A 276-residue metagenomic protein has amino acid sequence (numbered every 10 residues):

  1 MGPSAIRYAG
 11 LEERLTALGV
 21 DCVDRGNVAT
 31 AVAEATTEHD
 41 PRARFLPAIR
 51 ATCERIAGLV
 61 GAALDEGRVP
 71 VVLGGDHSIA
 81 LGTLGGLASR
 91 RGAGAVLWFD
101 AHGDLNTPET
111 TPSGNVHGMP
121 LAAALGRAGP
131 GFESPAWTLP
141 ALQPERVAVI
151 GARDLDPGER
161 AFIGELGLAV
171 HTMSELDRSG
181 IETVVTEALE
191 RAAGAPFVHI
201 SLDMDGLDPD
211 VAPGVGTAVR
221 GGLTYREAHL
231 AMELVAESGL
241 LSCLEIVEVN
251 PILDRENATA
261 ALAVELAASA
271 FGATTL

Functional and structural regions predicted by a protein language model:
M1-V71, G82-T83, S89, F162-L276: Catalytic cores of soluble, metal-dependent hydrolases
D65-S134, S238: Active-site histidine-anchored catalytic micro-motif
G75, F99-A101, I150, I200-M204 (+1 more regions): Active-site flanking residues adjacent to catalytic metal/cofactor-binding acidic residues
I79, A101-L105, D154, M204-G206 (+1 more regions): Short, glycine/acidic-enriched loop or turn micro-motifs at the edges of active sites
S89-R91, S113-G114, A136-L142, F162 (+1 more regions): Solvent-exposed alpha-helices and their adjacent loops that cap or buttress functional pockets in soluble metabolic
W98-A101, L125, G151-D154, T172-S174 (+1 more regions): Short, structured patches in soluble enzyme cores that scaffold and shape functional sites
A101, L105, H117-P120, Q143 (+3 more regions): Internal, well-ordered alpha-helical segments in soluble enzyme and binding-protein domains
R127, E133-R160: Phosphate/diphosphate-binding glycine-rich loops and adjacent basic-rich segments that engage nucleotide
